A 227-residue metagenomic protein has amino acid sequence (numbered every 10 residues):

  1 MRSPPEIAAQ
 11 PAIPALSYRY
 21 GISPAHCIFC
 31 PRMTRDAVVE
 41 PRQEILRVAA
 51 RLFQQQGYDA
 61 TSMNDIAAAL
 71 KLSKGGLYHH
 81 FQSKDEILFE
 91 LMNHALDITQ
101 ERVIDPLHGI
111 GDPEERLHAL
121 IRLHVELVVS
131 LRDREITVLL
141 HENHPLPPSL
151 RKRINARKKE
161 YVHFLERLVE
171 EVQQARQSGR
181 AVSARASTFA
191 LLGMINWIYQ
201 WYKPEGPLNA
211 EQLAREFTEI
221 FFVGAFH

Functional and structural regions predicted by a protein language model:
R2-M33, L123-L127, V162-Q174, L192-M194 (+1 more regions): C-terminal peripheral helix-coil segments that are non-catalytic and often amphipathic
E44, V48-E86, E90: Helix-turn-helix
Q55-D59, I110, L131, A175: Short coil/turn segments at alpha/beta junctions that flank glycine-rich nucleotide-binding fingerprints
D59, S178-G179, L208: Conserved hydrophobic residue
E90, I104-R132, T188-L191: Hydrophobic alpha-helical connector segments
D97-E101, V138, P148-Q174, R185-F189 (+1 more regions): Amphipathic alpha-helical packing segments from all-alpha helical-bundle domains
V129-S149, E166, Q200: Amphipathic alpha-helical segments used for helix-helix packing
